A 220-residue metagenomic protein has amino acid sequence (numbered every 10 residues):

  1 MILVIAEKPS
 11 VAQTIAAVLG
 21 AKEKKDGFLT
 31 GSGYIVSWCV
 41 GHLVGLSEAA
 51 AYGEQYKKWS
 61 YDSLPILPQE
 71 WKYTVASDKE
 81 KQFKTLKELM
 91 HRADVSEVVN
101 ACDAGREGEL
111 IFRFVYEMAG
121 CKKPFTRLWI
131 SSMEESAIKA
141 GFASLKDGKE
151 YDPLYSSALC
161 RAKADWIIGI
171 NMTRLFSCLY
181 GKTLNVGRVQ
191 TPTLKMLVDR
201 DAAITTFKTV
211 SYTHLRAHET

Functional and structural regions predicted by a protein language model:
M1-A162, W166: Intrinsically disordered, low-complexity regulatory segments
I138-Y212: C-terminal or mid-to-C-terminal helical accessory/interaction module adjacent to the motor/catalytic core
T213-T220: Conserved small/polar residues in nucleotide/adenosyl-binding loops
